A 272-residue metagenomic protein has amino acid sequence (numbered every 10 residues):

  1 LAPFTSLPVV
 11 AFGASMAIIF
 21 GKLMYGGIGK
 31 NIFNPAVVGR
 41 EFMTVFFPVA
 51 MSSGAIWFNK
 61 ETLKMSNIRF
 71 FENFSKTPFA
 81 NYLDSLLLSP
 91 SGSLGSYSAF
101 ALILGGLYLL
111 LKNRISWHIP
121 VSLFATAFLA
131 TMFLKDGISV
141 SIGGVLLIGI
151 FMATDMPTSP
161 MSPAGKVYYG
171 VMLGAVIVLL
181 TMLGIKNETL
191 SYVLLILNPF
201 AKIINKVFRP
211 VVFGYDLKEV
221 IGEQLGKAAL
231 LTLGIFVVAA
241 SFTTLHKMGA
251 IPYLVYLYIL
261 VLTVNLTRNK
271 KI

Functional and structural regions predicted by a protein language model:
L1-P3, V37-M51, T126-K135, I148-M152 (+2 more regions): Small-residue-rich segments of transmembrane alpha-helices in multi-pass membrane proteins, especially helix faces
F4-S15, S85, S89-A99, L134-L146: Structural signature of hydrophobic alpha-helical transmembrane segments
V9-G13, A17, G21, G39 (+11 more regions): Alpha-helical transmembrane segments in multi-pass membrane proteins
V10-F12, K30-R40, W117-A125, V140-G143 (+1 more regions): Cytoplasmic-side transmembrane-helix entry/capping segments in multi-pass membrane proteins
K30-L104: Long hydrophobic alpha-helical segments that form multi-pass transmembrane helix bundles in integral membrane proteins
A36, S139-V145, K166-Y168, I185-L197 (+1 more regions): Loop-to-transmembrane alpha-helix initiation sites
W117, K206-V212, V264-I272: Membrane-interface capping segments at transmembrane-helix boundaries
K218-I272: Transmembrane alpha-helices
